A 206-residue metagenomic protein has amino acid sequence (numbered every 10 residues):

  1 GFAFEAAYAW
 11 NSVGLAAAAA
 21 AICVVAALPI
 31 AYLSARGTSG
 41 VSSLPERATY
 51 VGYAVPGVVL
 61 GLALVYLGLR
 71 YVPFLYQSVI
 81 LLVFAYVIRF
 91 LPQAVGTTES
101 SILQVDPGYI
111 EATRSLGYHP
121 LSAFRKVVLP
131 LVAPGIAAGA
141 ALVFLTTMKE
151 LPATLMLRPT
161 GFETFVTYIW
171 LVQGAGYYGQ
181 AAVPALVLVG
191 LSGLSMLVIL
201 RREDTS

Functional and structural regions predicted by a protein language model:
G1-A21, G37-S39, G174-Y177: Periplasmic/extracellular loop-to-transmembrane helix junction in inner-membrane transport proteins
G1-F4, M148, T154-L200: Interhelical loop and adjacent transmembrane-helix boundary motif in polytopic membrane transport permeases
A3-A6, G37-E46, V58-L91, P107-Y109 (+2 more regions): Membrane-interfacial helix termini and adjacent extracytoplasmic/periplasmic loops of multi-pass transporters
A17, A21-P29, V55, A140 (+1 more regions): Generic alpha-helical transmembrane segments of integral inner-membrane proteins, especially permease/transport modules
V25-I30, L62, I88-Y109, M148 (+1 more regions): Membrane-embedded alpha-helices of multi-pass transport/permease systems
L33-S34, E99-I110, R114, Y118-K126 (+3 more regions): C-terminal transmembrane helix and the adjacent membrane-cytosol boundary/short C-terminal tail of inner/organellar
A48-V55, L81-P92, A141-M148, R158-T160 (+1 more regions): Hydrophobic transmembrane alpha-helices
V55, I88, V95-T98, D106 (+2 more regions): Transmembrane alpha-helices
